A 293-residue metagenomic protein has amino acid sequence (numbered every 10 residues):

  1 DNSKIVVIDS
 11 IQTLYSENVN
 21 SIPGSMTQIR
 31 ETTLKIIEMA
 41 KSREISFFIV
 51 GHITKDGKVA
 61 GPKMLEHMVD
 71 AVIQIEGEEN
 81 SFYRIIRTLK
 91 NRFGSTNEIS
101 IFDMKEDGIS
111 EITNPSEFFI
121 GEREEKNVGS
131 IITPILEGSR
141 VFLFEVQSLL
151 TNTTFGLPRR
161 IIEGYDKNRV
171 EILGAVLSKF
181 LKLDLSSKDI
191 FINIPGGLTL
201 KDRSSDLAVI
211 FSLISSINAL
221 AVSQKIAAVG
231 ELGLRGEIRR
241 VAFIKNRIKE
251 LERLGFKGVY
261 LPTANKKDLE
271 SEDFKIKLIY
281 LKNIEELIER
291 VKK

Functional and structural regions predicted by a protein language model:
D1-I5, I11-K63, H67-K293: Peripheral, non-AAA+ core regions of ATP-driven protein-machinery
